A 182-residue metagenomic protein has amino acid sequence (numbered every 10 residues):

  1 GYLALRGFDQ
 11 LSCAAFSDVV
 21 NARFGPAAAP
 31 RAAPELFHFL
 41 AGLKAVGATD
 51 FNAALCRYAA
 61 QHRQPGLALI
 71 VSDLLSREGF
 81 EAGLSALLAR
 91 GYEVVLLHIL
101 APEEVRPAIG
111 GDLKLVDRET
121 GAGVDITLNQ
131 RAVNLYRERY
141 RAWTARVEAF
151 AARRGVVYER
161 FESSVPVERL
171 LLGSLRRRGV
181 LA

Functional and structural regions predicted by a protein language model:
Y2-A182: Exposed, interaction-prone extracellular/peripheral surfaces
